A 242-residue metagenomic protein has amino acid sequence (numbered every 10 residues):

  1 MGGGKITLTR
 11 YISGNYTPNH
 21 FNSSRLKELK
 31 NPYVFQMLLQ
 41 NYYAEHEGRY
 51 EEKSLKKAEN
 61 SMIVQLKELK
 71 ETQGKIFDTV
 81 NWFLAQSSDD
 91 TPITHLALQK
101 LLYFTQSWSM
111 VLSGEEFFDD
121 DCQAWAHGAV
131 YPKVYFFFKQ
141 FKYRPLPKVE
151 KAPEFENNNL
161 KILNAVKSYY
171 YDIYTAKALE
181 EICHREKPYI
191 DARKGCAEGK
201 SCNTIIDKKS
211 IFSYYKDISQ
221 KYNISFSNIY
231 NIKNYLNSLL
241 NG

Functional and structural regions predicted by a protein language model:
M1-T9: Short alpha-helical DNA-recognition segment
G4, N15-Y16: Short acidic/polar capping segments at secondary-structure boundaries
R10, Y16-G242: Domain-edge interaction signal
